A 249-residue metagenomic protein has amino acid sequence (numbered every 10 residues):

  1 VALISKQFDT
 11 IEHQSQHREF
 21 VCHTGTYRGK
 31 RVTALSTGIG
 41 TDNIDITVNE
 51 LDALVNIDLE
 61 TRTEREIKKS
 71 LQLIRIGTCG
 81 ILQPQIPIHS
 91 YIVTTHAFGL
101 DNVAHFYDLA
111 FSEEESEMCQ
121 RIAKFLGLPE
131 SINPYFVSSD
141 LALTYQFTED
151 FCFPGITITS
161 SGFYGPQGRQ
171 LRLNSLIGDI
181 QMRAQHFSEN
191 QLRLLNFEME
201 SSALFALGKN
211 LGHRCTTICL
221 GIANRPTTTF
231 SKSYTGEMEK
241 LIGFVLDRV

Functional and structural regions predicted by a protein language model:
V1-Y135: Metabolite-binding pocket within alpha/beta catalytic cores that recognizes anionic/polar moieties
L71-R75, N196, C215-T217: Short glycine-aspartate micro-motif
G80, A97, I158-G165, A203 (+1 more regions): Glycine-rich beta-alpha junction loops
S116-E189: Active-site rim beta-loop-alpha module in soluble metabolic enzymes
P134-S138, L194-S201: Polyanion-binding loop/helix "lid" in catalytic or ligand-binding cores
E198-I218: Short glycine-rich, acidic/polar surface loops and turns
N224-V249: His/Asp/Glu-rich mid-to-C-terminal helical/loop segments that flank catalytic regions of hydrolases
